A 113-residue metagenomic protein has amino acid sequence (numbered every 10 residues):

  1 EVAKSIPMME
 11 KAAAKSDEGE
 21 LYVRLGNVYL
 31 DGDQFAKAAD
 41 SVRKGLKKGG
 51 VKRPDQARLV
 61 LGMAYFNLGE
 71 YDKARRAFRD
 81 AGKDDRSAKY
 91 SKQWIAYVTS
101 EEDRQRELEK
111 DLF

Functional and structural regions predicted by a protein language model:
E1-S5, D31-K37, F66-R76, Y97-F113: Alpha-helical linker/edge segments of TPR/alpha-solenoid repeat scaffolds and analogous pre-/post-domain helices
A3, P7-Q56: Alpha-helical adaptor scaffolds
K15, G19, K52, D85-A88 (+1 more regions): Alpha-solenoid repeat scaffolds
A36-S87: Ankyrin-repeat and related helical/solenoid repeat scaffolds used for protein-protein interactions
